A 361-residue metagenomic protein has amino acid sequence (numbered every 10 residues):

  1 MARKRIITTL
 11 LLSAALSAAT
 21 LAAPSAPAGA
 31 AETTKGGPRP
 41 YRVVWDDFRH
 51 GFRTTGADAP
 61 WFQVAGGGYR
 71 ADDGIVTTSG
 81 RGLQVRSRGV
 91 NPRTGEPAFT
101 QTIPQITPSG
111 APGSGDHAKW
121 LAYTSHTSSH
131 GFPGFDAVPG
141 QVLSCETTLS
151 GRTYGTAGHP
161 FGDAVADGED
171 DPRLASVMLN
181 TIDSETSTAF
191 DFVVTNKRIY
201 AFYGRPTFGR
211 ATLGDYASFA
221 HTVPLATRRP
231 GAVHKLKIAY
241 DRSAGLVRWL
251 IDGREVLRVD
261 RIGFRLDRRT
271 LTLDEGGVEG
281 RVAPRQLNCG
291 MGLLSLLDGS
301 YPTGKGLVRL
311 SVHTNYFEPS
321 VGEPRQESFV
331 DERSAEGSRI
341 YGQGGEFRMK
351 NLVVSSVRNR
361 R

Functional and structural regions predicted by a protein language model:
M1-A31: Secretory targeting and sorting signals
K35-D72, T77-V90, R360-R361: Extracellular carbohydrate-recognition regions
G37-P40, G51-Y69, L250-E336: Aromatic sugar-binding interfaces of carbohydrate-active proteins
F48-R49, D72, S87-P92, G306 (+1 more regions): Activation corresponds to long, low-complexity, non-globular regions
G74-T212, I340-Q343, F347-R348, V353-R358: Secretory/extracellular carbohydrate-interaction modules and structurally similar beta-sandwich "look-alikes"
G209-K235: Short, aromatic/His-centered strand-loop micro-motif at the edge of beta-sheets
A232-R248, I262-G263: Localized edge beta-strand/strand-to-loop motifs within extracellular or lumenal beta-rich domains
